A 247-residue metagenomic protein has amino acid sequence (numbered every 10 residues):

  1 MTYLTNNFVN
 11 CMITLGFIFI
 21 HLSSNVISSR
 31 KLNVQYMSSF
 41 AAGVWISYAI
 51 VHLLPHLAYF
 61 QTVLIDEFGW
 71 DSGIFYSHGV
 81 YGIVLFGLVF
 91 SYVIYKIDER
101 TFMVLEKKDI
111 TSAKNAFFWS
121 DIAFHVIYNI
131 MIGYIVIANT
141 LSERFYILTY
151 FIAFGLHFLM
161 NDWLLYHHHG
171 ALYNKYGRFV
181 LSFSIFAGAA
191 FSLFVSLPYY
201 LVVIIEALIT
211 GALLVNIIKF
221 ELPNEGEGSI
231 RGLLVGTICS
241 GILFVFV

Functional and structural regions predicted by a protein language model:
M1-V247: Intrinsically disordered, metal-sensing/regulatory segments
